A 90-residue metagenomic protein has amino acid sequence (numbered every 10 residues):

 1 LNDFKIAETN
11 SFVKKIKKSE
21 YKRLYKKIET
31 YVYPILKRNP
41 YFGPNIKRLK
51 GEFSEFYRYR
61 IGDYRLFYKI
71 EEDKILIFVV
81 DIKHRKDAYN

Functional and structural regions predicted by a protein language model:
L1-R58, E72-K74, D87-N90: Basic, Lys/Arg-enriched alpha-helical interface segments
L66: NAD-dependent ADP-ribosyltransferases
I77: Glycine-rich phosphate/pyrophosphate-binding loop shared by adenosine-nucleotide-utilizing enzymes
D81-D87: Short beta-strand-loop-alpha-helix junction that forms the active-site gateway of nucleic-acid-processing nucleases
